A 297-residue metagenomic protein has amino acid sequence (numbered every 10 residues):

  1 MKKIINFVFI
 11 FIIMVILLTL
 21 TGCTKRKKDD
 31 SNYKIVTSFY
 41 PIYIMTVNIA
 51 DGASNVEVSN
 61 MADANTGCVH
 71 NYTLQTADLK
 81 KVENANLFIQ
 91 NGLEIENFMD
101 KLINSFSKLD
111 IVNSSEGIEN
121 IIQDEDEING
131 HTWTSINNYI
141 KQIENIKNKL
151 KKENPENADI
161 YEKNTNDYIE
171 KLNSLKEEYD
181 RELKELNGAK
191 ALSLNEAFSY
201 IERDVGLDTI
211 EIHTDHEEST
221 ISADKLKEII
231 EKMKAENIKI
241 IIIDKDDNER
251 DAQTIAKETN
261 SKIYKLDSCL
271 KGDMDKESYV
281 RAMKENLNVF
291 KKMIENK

Functional and structural regions predicted by a protein language model:
M1-K2: N-terminal secretory signal peptides that target proteins for export/translocation
N6-F9, M14, T19-K297: Extracytoplasmic metal-acquisition and chelation regions
